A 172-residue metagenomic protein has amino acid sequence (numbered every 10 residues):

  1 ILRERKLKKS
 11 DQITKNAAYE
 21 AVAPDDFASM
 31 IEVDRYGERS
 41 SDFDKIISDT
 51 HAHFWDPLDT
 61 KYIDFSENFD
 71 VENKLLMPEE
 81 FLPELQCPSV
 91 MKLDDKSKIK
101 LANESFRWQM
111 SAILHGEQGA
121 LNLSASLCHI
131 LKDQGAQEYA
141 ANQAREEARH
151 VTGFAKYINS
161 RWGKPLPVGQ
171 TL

Functional and structural regions predicted by a protein language model:
I1-A125, H129-Q137, R161-P167, T171: Terminal targeting/low-complexity segments that flank the catalytic cores of oxidoreductases
I113-L121, Q143-I158: Alpha-helical transition-metal enzyme core signature, strongest for iron centers
Q134-E146: Short, glycine/charge-rich beta-strand/loop segments that flank catalytic centers and engage negatively charged groups
